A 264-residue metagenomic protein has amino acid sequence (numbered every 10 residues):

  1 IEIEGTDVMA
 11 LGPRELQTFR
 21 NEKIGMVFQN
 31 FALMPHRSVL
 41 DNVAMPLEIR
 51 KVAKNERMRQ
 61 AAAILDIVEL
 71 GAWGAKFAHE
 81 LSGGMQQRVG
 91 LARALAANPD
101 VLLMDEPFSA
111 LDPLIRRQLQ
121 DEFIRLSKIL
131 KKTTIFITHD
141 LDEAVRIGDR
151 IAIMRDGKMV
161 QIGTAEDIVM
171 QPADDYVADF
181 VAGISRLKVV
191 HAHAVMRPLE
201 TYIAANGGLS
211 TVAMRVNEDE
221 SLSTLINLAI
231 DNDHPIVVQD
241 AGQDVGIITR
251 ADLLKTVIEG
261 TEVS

Functional and structural regions predicted by a protein language model:
T6-D7, A44, E48-W73: Conserved ABC ATPase "signature" region
V8-G25, I49, N55-M58, P172: ABC ATPase NBD coupling module
E15, F77-L81, M85-Q87: Conserved ABC ATPase signature
N98: Conserved catalytic motifs of ABC-family nucleotide-binding domains
I162-G163, Q171, I247: ABC ATPase "signature
A205-H234, V238-D240, R250-S264: The conserved cystathionine-beta-synthase
